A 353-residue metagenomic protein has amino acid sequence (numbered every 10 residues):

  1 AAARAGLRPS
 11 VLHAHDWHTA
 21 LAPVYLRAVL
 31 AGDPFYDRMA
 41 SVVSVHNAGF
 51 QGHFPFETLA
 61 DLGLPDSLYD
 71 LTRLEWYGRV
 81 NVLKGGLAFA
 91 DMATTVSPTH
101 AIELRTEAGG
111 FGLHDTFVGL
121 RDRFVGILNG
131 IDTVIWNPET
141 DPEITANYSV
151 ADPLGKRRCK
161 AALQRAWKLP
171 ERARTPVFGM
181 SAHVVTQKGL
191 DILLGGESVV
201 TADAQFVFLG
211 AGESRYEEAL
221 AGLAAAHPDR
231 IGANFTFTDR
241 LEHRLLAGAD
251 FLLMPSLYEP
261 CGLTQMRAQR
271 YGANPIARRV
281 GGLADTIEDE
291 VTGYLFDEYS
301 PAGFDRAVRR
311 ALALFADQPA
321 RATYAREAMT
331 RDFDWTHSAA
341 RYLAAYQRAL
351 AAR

Functional and structural regions predicted by a protein language model:
A1-R353: Catalytic cores of nucleotide-sugar-dependent glycosyltransferases that transfer UDP/GDP/TDP-activated
